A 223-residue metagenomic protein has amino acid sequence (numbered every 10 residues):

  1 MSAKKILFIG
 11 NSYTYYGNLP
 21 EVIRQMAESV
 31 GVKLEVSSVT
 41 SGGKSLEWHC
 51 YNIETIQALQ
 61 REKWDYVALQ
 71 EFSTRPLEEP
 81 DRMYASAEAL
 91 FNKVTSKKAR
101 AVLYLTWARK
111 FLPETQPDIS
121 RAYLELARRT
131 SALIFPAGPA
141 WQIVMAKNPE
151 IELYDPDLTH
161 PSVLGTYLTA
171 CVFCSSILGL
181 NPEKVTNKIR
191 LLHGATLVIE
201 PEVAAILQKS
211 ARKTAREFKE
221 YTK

Functional and structural regions predicted by a protein language model:
K4-F8, Y13-E88, K93: Conserved SGNH/GDSL esterase-like catalytic core that processes O-acyl groups on lipids and polysaccharides
E47-W48, G138-K147, R212, R216: Short alpha-helical interface patches
I56-Y167, C171-T186: Alpha-helical cap/lid subdomain in secreted, periplasmic, or secretory-pathway luminal O-acyl-processing enzymes
C171-K223: Conserved catalytic region of serine esterases and O-acyltransferases that act on ester linkages in lipids
